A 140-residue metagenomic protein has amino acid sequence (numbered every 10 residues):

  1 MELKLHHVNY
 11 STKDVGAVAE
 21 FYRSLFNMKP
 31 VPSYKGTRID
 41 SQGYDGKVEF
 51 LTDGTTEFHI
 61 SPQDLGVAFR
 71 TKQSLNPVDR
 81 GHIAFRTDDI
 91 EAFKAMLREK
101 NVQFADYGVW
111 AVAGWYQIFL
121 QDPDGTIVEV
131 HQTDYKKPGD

Functional and structural regions predicted by a protein language model:
M1, K94-D140: Vicinal oxygen chelate
M1-A19, P32-Y34, R80-F85, D134-D140: N-terminal beta-strand motif that seeds the catalytic metal site of vicinal oxygen chelate
K4-D14, E49-T52, R70-M96, Y116-Q121 (+1 more regions): Vicinal oxygen chelate
N9-E57: Core segments of cupin and vicinal oxygen chelate
A17-E20, S24, E91-E99: Replace "anionic and nucleotidyl ligands
S33-D40, G66-T71, D106, P138-G139: A short, acidic/glycine-rich surface segment
L65-G66, D89, W110-A111: Short beta->alpha connector loops
